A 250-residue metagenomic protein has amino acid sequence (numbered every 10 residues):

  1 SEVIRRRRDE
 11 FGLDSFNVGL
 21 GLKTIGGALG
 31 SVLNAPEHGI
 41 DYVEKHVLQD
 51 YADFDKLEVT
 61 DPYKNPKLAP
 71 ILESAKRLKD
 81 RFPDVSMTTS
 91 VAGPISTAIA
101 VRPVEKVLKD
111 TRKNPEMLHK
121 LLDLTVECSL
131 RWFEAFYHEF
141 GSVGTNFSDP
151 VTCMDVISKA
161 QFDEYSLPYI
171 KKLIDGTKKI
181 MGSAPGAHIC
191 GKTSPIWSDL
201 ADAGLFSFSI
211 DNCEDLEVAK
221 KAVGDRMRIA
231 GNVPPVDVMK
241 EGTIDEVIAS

Functional and structural regions predicted by a protein language model:
S1-G19, K23: Segments that shape or occlude catalytic/ligand-binding pockets
S1-V3, D14, H38-Y42, T60-S250: Active-site loop segments of alpha/beta catalytic cores
L20-D61, R77, D84: A contiguous, low-structure linker/loop signature
